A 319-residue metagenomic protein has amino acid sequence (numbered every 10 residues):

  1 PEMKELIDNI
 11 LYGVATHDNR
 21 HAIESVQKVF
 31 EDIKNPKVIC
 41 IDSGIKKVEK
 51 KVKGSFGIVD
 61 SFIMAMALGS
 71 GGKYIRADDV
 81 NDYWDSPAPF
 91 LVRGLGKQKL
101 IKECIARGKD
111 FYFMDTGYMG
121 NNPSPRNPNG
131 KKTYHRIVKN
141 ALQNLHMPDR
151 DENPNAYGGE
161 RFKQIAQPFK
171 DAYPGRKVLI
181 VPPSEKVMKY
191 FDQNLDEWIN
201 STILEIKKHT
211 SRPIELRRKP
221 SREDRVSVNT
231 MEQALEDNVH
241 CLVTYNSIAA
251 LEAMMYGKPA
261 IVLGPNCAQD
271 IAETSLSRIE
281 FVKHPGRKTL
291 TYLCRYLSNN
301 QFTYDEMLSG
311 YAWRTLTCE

Functional and structural regions predicted by a protein language model:
E5-D8, Y12, D18-F90, G94 (+3 more regions): N-terminal pre-catalytic "stem/leader" segment of glycosyltransferase-like enzymes
G44-K47, L95-Q98, G117-G120, P183-V187 (+3 more regions): Short, solvent-exposed loop/turn segments at secondary-structure junctions
K53, P125-G175, H209, D270-E319: Leloir-type glycosyltransferase catalytic cores
G72-K73, P87-F90, A106-Y112, P128-K132 (+3 more regions): Active-site regions of enzymes building and remodeling cell-envelope glycoconjugates
K73-N129: Extended catalytic core of nucleotide-activated donor transferases of GT-like folds
A77-D82, K207, R212-A260, P265: Donor nucleotide-activated moiety binding/catalytic core segment of transferases that use nucleotide-activated donors
A88-P89, K177, H240-C241: Structural motif
Y173-E223: Conserved catalytic-core segment of nucleotide-activated headgroup transferases in glycan assembly
